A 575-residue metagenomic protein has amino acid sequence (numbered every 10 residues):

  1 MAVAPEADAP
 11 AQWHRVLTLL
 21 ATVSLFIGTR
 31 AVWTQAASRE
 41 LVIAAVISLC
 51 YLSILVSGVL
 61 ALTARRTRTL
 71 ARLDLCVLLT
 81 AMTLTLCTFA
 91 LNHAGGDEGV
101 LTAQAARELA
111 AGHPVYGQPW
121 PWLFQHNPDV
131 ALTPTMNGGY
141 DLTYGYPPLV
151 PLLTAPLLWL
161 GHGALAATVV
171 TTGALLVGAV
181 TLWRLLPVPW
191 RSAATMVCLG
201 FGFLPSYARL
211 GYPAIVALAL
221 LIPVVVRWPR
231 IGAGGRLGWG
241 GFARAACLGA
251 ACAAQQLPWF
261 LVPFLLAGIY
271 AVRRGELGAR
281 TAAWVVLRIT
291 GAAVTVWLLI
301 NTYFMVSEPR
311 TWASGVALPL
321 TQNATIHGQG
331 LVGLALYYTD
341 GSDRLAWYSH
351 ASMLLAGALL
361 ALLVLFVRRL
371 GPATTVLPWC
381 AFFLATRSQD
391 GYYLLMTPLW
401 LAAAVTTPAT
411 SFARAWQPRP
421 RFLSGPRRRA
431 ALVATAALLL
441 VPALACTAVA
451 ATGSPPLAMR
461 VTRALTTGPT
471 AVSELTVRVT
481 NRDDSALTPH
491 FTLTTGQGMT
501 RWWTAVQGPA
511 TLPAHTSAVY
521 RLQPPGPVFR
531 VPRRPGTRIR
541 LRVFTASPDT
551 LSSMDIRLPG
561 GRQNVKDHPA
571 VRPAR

Functional and structural regions predicted by a protein language model:
M1-V77, L84-P213, A217-I222, I231-G234 (+4 more regions): Primarily membrane-embedded glycan-assembly and transfer machineries that use lipid-linked glycans
V3-A7, L62-R65, W228-A243, Y270-W284 (+1 more regions): Membrane-interface junctions at the ends of membrane-embedded or membrane-associated helices
V42-Y51, F260, A385, Q389-L423: Hydrophobic/aromatic-rich transmembrane helices and adjacent perimembrane loops
C76-C87, F422-A451: Internal/C-terminal transmembrane anchor helices
G173-L176, A214-V226, G241-R244, L257-F260 (+2 more regions): Alpha-helical transmembrane segments of multi-pass membrane proteins
L199-S206, L221-P223, W239-A267, L299 (+1 more regions): Membrane-interface alpha helices of multi-pass inner-membrane proteins
T495-A505: Short aromatic-acidic-glycine turn motif
S547-R575: Short beta-strand elements
